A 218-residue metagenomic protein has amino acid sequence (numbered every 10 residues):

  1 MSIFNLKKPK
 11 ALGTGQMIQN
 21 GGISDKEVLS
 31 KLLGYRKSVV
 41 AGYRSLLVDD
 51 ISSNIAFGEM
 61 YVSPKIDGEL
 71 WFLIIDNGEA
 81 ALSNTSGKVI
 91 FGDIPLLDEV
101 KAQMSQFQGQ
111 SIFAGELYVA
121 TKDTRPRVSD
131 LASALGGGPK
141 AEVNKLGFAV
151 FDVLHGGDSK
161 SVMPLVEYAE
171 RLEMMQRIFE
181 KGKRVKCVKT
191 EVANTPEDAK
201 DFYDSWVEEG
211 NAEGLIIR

Functional and structural regions predicted by a protein language model:
S2-G21: Low-complexity, highly charged intrinsically disordered N-terminal segments that act as targeting/localization
K8, T14-G15, E27, Y35 (+4 more regions): Exposed boundary/loop context
I18-F57, V62: Charged, flexible boundary elements
S30, K186-R218: Amphipathic alpha-helical
S38-A41, Y61, F113, G214-R218: A short, Trp-centered hydrophobic/proline-enriched beta-strand micro-motif
S45-D49, T124, V128-S133, N194-D201: Short, motif-level signal for alpha-helix interfacial/capping segments enriched in acidic residues and aromatics/proline
S53-K183: Covalent nucleotidyltransferase
